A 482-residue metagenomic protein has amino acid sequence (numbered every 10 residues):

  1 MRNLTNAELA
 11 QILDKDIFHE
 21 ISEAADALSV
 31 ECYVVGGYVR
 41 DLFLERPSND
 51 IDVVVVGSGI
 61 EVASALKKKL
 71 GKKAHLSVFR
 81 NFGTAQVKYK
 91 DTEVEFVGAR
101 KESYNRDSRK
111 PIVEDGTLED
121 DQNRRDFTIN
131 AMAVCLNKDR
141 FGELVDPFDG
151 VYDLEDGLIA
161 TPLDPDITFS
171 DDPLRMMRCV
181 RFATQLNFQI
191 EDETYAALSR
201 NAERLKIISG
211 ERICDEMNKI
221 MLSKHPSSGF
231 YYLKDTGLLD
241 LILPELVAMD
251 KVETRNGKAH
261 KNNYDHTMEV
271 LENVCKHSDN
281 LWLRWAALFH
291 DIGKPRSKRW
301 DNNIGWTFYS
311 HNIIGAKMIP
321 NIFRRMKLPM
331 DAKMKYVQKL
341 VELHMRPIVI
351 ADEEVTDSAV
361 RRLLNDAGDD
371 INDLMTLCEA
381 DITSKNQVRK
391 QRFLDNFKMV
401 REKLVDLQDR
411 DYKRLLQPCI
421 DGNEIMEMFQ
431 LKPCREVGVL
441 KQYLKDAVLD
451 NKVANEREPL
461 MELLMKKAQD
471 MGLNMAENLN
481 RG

Functional and structural regions predicted by a protein language model:
M1-G482: Catalytic cores of the polymerase beta-like nucleotidyltransferase superfamily and closely associated nucleotide
